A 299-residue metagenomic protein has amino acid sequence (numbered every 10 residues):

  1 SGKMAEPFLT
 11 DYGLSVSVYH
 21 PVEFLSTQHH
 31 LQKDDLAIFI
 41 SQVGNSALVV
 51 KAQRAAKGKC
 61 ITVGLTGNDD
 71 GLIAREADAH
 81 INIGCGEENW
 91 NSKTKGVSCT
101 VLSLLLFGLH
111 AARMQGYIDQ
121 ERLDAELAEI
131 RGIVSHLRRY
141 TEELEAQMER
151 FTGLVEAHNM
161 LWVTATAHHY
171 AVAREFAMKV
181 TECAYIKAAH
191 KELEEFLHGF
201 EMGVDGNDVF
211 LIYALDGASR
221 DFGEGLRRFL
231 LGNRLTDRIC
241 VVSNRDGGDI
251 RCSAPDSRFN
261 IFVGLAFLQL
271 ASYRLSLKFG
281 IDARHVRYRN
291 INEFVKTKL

Functional and structural regions predicted by a protein language model:
S1-F8, A173-E175, K179-E182, L265-A266 (+1 more regions): Conserved phosphate/anionic-ligand binding catalytic regions in large, soluble enzymes, centered on
S1-G132, T166, E201-M202, G206-N207 (+1 more regions): Glycine-rich phosphate-binding loops that contact phosphosugars or nucleotide phosphates
D70, H169-Y170, L268: Alpha-helix N-cap/helix-start and coil->helix boundary motif
A79-V209, G280-L299: Active-site phosphate/pyrophosphate-binding segments
N159, A184-A188, A214-A218, L230 (+2 more regions): Alpha-helix capping/termination and helix-coil
D249-L299: Peripheral docking tails and interdomain loops at the edges of cofactor- or intermediate-handling domains
